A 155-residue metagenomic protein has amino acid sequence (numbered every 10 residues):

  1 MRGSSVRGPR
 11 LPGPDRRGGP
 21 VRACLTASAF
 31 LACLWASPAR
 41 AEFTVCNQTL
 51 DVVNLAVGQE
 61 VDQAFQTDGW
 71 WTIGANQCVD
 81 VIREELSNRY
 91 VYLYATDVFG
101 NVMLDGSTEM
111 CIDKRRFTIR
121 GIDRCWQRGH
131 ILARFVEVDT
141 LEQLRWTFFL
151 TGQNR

Functional and structural regions predicted by a protein language model:
M1-V21: N-terminal secretory signal peptides that target proteins for export/translocation
R7-G8, L31, R40: Intrinsically disordered, low-complexity serine/threonine-rich segments
C24-L34: Bacterial N-terminal signal peptides
A36-P38: N-terminal signal peptide c-region/cleavage motif recognized by signal peptidases
R40-A56, E60-E84, A95-R155: Intrinsically disordered, low-complexity segments enriched in small/polar residues
S87-L93: Short, Lys/Arg- and Gly-enriched loop/turn segments at beta-strand edges
